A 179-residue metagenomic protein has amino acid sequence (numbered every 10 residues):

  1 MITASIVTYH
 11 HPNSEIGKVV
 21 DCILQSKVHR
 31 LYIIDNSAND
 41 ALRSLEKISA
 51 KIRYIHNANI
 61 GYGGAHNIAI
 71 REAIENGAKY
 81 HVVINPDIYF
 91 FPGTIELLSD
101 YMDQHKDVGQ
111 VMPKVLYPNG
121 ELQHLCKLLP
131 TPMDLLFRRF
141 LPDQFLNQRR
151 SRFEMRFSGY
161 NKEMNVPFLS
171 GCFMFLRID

Functional and structural regions predicted by a protein language model:
M1-I6, C22-I23, R30-I34, Y54: Hydrophobic targeting segments
H11-Q25: Short, well-formed alpha-helical segments that are part of the catalytic scaffolds of diverse glycosyltransferases
D35-R43: A conserved acidic beta->alpha catalytic loop
N57-N76: Glycine-rich, basic loop-to-helix element that forms the pyrophosphate-binding segment of sugar-nucleotide handling
A78-Y89: Short beta-strand-to-loop acidic/aromatic patch adjacent to the donor-nucleotide binding site
Y89-L125: Conserved donor NDP-sugar-binding/catalytic core segment of glycosyltransferases
P130-V166: Short, flexible, basic/aromatic active-site loop/helix in glycosyltransferases
S170-D179: Conserved nucleotide-sugar donor-binding and metal-coordinating catalytic region shared by glycosyltransferases
